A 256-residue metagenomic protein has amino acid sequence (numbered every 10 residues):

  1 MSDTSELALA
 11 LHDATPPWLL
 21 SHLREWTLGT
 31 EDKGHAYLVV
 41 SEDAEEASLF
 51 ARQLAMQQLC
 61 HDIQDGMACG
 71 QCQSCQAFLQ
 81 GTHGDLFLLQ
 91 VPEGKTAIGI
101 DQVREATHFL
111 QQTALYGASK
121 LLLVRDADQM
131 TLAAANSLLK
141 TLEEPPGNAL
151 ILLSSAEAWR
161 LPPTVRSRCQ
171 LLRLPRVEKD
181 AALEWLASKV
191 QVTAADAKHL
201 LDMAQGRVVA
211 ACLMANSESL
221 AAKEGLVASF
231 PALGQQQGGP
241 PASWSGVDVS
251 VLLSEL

Functional and structural regions predicted by a protein language model:
M1-Q57, D65, S74-A77, G147-A149 (+1 more regions): Charged, glycine-rich active-site and insertion segments that engage polyanionic ligands
L23-G29, A97-L121, Q129, A133-T141: Conserved alpha-helical scaffold flanking the Walker A/P-loop in AAA+ ATPase domains
L38, L121-L123, L152: Structural motif
M56, C60, K140-E143: Short, well-ordered alpha-helices that flank and scaffold nucleotide-derived cofactor binding pockets
A68-I98, W159-L161: AAA+/P-loop NTPase substrate/partner-engagement loops
L88-V103, Q111, K120, R173-V177 (+1 more regions): Localized chelating/binding microdomains that coordinate divalent metal ions or stabilize phosphate-bearing
D126-M130, A158: Conserved Walker B
N136-L153: Conserved catalytic/switch belt of AAA+ P-loop NTPases
